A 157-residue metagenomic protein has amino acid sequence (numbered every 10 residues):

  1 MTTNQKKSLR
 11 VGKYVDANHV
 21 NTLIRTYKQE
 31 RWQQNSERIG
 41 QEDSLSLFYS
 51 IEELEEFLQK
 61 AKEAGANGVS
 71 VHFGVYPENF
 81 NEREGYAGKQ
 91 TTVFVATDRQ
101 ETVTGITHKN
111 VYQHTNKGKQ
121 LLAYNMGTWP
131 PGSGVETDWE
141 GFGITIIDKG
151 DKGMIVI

Functional and structural regions predicted by a protein language model:
M1-F48, E52, Q59-N67, Y76-I157: Detector for the mature cores of small, proteolytically processed and post-translationally modified peptide effectors
